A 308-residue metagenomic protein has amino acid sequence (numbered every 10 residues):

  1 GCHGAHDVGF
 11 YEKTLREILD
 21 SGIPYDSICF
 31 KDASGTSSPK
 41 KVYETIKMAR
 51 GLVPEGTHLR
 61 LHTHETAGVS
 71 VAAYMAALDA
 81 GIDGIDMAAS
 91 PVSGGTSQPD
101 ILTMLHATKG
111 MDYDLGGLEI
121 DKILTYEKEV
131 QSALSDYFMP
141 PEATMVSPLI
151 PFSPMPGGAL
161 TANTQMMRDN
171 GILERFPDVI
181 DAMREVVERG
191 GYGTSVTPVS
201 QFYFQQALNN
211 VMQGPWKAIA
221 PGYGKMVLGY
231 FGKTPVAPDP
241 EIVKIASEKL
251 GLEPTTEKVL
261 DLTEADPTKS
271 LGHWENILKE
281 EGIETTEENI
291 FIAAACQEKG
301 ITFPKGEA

Functional and structural regions predicted by a protein language model:
G1-L59, M75-I82: Alpha/beta enzyme core
G4, G35-P39, T63-A67, G94 (+6 more regions): Hydrophobic alpha-helical scaffolding
I28-F30, R60-H64, M87-A88, G116-E127: Beta-strand segments within the central parallel beta-sheet cores of soluble alpha/beta enzyme folds
D32, A80-S97: Glycine-rich phosphate-binding active-site loops on the catalytic face of alpha/beta enzymes
V42-L61, I101, L105-G117: Alpha-helix-loop-beta-strand connector modules within alpha/beta enzyme cores
T66-A77, M87-A88, L102: Thiamine diphosphate
A72, L105-T108, Y113-I172: Core active-site phosphate/anionic-ligand binding loop and the adjoining beta-turn-alpha structural block in enzyme
E142-A308: Terminal or standalone catalytic/regulatory effector modules within metabolic enzymes and repeat proteins
